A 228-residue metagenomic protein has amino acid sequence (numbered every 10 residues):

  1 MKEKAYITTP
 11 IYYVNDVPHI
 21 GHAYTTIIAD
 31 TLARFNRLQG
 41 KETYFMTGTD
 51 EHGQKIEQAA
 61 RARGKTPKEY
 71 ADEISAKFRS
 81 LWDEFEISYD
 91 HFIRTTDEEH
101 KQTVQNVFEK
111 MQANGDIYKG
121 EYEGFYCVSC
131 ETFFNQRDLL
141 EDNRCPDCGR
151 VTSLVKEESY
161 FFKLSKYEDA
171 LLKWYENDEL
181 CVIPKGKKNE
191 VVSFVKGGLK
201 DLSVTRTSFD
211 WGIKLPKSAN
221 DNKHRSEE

Functional and structural regions predicted by a protein language model:
K2-T47, E99-T103, C148, L154-E227: Structured secondary-structure scaffolds
K2-Y118, E131, L172: N-terminal Rossmann-like or analogous alpha/beta NTP/dinucleotide-binding catalytic cores that position adenine
I56, A60, F134, C145 (+1 more regions): Short clusters of hydrophobic/aromatic residues that line enzyme substrate/ligand-binding pockets
A62, F108, R137-D138, D201: Alpha-helix boundary/capping detector
N114-E168, L172: Cys/His-rich short segments
